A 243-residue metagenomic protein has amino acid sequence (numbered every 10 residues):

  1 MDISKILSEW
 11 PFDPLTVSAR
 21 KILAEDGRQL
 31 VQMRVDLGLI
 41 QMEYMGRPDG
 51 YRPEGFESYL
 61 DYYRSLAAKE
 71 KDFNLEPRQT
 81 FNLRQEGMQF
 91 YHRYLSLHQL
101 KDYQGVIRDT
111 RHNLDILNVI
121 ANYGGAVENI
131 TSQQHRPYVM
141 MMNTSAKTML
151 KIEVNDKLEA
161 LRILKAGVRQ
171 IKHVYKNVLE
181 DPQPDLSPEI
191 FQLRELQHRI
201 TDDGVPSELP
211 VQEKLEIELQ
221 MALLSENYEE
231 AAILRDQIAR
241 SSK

Functional and structural regions predicted by a protein language model:
M1-I120, K165-V168: N-terminal alpha-helical interaction modules that lie
A68, Y138-V154, D185-P210: Alpha-helical linker/edge segments of TPR/alpha-solenoid repeat scaffolds and analogous pre-/post-domain helices
D72-G87, N129-M140, I200-V211: TPR-adjacent "capping" and linker segments in tetratricopeptide-repeat scaffold/adaptor proteins
L75, N122-Y138, K176-P188: Acidic, Ser/Thr-rich low-complexity linear motifs
L83, F90-Y91, D109, P137 (+2 more regions): TPR repeat positional signature
Y94-L97, K101, A146-K151, N155 (+1 more regions): Conserved small-residue packing positions in alpha-helical repeats and bundles
Y103-Q104, T110, N155-L158, Y228: TPR-repeat structural position
I116-I120, G124, Q170-V178, S241-S242: Alpha-helical junction/boundary sensor with strong preference for TPR arrays
